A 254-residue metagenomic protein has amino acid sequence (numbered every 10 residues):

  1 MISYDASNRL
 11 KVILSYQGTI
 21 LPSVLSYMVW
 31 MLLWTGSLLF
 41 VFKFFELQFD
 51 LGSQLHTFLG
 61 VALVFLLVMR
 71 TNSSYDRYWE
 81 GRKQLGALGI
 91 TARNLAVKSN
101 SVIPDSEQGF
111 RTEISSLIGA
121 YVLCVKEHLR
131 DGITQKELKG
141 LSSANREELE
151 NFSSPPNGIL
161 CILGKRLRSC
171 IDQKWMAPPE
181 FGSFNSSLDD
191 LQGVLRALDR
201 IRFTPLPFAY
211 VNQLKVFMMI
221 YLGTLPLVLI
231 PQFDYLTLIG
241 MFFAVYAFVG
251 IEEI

Functional and structural regions predicted by a protein language model:
M1-G86, D105, G109, P231-L238 (+1 more regions): N-terminal juxtamembrane/topogenic regions of multi-pass membrane proteins
Q17-L21, N151-F152, N212: Solvent-exposed interaction patches of small proteins and small membrane subunits
P22-M31, D199-Q232: Transmembrane alpha-helical segments and their cytosolic interface motifs in multi-pass membrane proteins
S74, C124, L225-P226: Short, hydrophobic/aromatic alpha-helical segments in well-folded domains
K83-N100, Y246, I254: Membrane-cytosol interface motif
K98-Y210: Structured inter-helical modules in multipass membrane proteins
A120, K215-E253: C-terminal, helix-dominated tail/subdomain
